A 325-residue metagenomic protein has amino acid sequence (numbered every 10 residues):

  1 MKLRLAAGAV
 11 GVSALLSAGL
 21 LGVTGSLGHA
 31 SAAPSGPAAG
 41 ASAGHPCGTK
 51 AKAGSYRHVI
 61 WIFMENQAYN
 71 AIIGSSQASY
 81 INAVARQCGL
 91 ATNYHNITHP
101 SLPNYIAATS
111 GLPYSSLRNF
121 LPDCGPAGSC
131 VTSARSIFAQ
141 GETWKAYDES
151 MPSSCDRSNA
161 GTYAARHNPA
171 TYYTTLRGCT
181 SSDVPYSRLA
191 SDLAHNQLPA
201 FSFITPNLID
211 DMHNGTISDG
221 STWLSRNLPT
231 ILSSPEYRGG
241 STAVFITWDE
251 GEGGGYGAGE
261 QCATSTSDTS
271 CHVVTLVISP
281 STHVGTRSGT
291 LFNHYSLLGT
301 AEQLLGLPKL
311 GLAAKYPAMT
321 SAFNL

Functional and structural regions predicted by a protein language model:
M1-A33: Secretory targeting and sorting signals
A32, G36-L325: N-terminal pro-sequences and low-complexity stem/linker regions of secreted or lumenal proteins
